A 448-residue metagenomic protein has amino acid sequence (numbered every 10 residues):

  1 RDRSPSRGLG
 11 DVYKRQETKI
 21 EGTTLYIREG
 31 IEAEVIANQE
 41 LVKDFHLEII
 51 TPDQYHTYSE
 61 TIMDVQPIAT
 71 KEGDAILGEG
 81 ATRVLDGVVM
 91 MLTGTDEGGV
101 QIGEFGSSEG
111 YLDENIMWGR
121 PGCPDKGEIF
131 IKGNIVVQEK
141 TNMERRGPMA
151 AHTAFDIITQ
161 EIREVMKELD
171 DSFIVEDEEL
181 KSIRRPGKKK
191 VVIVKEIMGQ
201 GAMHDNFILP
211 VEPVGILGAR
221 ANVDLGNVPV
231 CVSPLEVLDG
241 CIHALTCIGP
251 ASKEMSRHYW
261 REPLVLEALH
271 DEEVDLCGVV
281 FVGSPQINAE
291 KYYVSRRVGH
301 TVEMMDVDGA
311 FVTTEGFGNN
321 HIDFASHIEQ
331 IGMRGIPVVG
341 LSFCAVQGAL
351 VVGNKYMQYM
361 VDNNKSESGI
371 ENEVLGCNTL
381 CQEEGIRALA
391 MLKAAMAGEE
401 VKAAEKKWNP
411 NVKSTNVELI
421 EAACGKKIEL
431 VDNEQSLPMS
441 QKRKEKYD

Functional and structural regions predicted by a protein language model:
R1-Y13: Single conserved hydrophobic/aromatic residue that forms the stacking wall/gate of nucleotide- or nucleobase-binding
D11-Q160: An N-terminal, globular interaction/scaffold subdomain
K19, I27, L77-G80, V84 (+8 more regions): General structural feature for long, well-ordered alpha-helical segments within catalytic domains of soluble enzymes
T51, I193-V194, D308-E315, V339-S342: Short glycine-rich or small-residue beta-strand-to-loop segments that form or flank ligand, phosphate, metal/Fe-S
D96-E267, V352-D448: Conserved, well-structured core segments that form the ligand-binding/active-site neighborhood of functional domains
S233-I322, H327-E329: Long, well-ordered mid-to-C-terminal structural blocks that present hydrophobic/aromatic surfaces
C277-G278, G340-L341, M439: General beta-strand structural signal in soluble alpha/beta enzymes
P285-S295, T301, M305, N319-A349 (+2 more regions): Internal alpha/beta domain cores that form substrate/cofactor-binding pockets in large enzymes and binding proteins
